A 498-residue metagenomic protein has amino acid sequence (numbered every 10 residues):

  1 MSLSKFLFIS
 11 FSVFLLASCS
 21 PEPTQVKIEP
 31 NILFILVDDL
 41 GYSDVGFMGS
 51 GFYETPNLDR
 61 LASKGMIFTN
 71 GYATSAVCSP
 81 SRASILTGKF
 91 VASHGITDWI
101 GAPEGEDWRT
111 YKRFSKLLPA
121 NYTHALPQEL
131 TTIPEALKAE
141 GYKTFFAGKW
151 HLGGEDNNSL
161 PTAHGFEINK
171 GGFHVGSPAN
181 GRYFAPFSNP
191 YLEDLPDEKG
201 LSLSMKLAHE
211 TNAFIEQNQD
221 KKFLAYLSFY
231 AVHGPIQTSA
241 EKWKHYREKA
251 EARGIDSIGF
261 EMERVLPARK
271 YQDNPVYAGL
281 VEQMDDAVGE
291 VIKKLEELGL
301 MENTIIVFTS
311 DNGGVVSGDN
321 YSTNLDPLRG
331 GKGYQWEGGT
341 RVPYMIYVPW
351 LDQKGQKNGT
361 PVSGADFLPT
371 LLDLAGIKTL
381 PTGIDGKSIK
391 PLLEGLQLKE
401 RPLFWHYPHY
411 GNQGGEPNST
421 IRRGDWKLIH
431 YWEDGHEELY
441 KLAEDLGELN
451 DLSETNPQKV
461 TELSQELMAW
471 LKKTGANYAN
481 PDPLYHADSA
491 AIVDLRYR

Functional and structural regions predicted by a protein language model:
M1-F8: Bacterial N-terminal signal peptides that target proteins for export
A17-S18: C-terminal motif of bacterial Sec signal peptides marking the signal peptidase cleavage site
V26-P30, V37-Y53, T69, A73 (+14 more regions): Active-site-proximal cap/lid insertion segments
A76-G88, E155-P161, P391: Pocket-flanking alpha-helical
H94-I133: His/Cys-centered metal/cofactor-coordination and adjacent catalytic loops
I133, K149, F367, I389: Short active-site alpha-helical segment characteristic of glycosyltransferases and processive polysaccharide synthases
P402-W405: WW-domain-binding short linear motifs
